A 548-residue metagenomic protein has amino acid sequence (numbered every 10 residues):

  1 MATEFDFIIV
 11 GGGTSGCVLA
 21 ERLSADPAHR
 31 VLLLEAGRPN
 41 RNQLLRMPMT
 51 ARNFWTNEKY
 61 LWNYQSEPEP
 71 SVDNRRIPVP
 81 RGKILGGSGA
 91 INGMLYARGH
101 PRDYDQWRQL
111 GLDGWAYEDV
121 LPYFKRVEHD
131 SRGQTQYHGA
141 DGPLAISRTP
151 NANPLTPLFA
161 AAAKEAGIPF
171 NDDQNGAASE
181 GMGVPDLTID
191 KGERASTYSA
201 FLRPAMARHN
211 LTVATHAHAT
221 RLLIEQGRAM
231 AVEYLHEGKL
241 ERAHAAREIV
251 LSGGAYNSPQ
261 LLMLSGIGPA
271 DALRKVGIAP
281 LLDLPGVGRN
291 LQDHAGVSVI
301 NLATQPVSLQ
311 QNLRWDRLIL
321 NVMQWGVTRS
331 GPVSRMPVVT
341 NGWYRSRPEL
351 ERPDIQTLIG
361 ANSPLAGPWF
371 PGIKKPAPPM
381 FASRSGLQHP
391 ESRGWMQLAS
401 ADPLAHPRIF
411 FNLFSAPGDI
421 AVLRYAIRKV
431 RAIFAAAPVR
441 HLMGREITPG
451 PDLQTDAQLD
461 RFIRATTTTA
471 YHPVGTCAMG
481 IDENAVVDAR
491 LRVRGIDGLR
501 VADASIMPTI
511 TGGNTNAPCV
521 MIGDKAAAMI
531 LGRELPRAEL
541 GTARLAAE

Functional and structural regions predicted by a protein language model:
M1-E548: N-terminal redox-cofactor-binding region of secreted/periplasmic oxidoreductases
